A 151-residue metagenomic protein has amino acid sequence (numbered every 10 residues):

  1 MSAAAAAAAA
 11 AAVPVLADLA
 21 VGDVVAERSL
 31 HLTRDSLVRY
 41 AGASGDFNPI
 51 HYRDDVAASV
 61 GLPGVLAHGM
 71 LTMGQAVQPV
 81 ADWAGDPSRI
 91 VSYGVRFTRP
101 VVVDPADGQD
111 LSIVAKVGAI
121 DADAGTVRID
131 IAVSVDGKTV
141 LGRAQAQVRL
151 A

Functional and structural regions predicted by a protein language model:
M1-V21, V103-A151: HotDog/MaoC-like acyl-thioester-processing domains
A3-A67: Catalytic strand-loop segment that frames the active site of acyl-thioester-processing enzymes
A26-S29, G94, R143-Q147: Well-ordered beta-strand positions in beta-sheet-rich domains
L30, P100, A122: Residues that form or immediately flank small-molecule/cofactor binding pockets and catalytic motifs
L32, F97, V148-L150: Hydrophobic residues in beta-strands and at strand termini
G61-G64, T72-V114: Hydrophobic beta-strand-centered segment that forms part of the acyl-chain substrate-binding groove
L66-G74, S134-T139: Noncatalytic linker/hinge segments flanking ATPase motor cores
